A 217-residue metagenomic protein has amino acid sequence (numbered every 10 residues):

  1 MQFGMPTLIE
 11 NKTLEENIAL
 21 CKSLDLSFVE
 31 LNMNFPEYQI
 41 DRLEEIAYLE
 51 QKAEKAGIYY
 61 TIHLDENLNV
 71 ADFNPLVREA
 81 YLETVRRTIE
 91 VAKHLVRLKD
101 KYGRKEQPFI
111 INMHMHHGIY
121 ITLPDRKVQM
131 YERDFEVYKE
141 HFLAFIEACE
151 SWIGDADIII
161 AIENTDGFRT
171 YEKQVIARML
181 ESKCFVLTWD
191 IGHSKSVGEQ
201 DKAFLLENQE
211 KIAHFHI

Functional and structural regions predicted by a protein language model:
M1-E90, R97-E106, V186: N-terminal pre-domain/capping segments
P6-E10, N32-P36, D65-N67, H116-G118 (+3 more regions): Active-site beta-loop-alpha junctions enriched in small/polar residues
E30, T61, N112, T188 (+1 more regions): Conserved beta-strand positions in the central sheet of alpha/beta enzyme cores
Y38-D41, K195-E199: Short, charged, surface-exposed secondary-structure boundary motifs
E54-Y59, V70-V186: Active-site acidic/histidine proton-transfer and metal-coordination neighborhood in alpha/beta enzyme cores
E172-K173, G198-L205: Histidine/acidic-residue-rich catalytic or RNA/ligand-binding cores of hydrolases and nuclease-related proteins
F185, I191-G198: Beta/alpha (TIM)-barrel catalytic core signal, keyed to glycine-rich beta->alpha loops juxtaposed to Asp/Glu that bind
K202-I217: Aromatic-lined glycan-binding groove of carbohydrate-active enzymes
